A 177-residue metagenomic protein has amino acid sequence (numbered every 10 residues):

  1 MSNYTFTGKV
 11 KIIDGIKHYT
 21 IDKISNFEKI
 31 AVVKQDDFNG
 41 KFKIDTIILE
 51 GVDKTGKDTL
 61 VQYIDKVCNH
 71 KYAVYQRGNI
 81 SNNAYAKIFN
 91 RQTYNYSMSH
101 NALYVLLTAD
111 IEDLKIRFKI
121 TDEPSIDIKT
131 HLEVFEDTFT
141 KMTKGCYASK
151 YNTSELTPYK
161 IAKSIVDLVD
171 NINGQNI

Functional and structural regions predicted by a protein language model:
S2-K41, T140-I177: NTP-dependent small-molecule kinase module
L49: Hydrophobic anchor at the beta1->P-loop junction of P-loop NTPases
V52: P-loop (Walker A) phosphate-binding loop of NTP-binding proteins
T55: ATP-binding Walker
D58: Walker A/P-loop
K66-L103, T108: Glycine-rich phosphate-binding loop used to anchor ATP phosphates in small-molecule kinases, encompassing both
M98-M142: A glycine- and Lys/Arg-enriched "phosphate-lid" helix/loop adjacent to the NTP-binding pocket of small-molecule kinases
